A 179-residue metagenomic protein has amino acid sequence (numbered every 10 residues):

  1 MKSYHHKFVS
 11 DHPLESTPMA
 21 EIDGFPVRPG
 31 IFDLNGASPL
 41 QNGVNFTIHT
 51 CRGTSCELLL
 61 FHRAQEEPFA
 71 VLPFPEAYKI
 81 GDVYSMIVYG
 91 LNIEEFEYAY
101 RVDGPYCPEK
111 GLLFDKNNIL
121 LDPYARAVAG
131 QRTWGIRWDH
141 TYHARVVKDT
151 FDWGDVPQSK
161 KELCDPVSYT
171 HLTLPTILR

Functional and structural regions predicted by a protein language model:
Y4-R52, R132-H140, Q158-K161: Non-catalytic, glycine-rich low-complexity segments
I48, Y100, H171: Conserved, mostly hydrophobic/aromatic
C51-E94, D103-D122: Aromatic- and glycine-rich beta-strand/loop motifs that create alpha-glucan
V102-V156: Core domains of carbohydrate- and sulfate-ester-processing enzymes
V156-Y169: Aromatic-rich, solvent-exposed beta-strand/loop patch
T170-T176: Conserved small/polar residues in nucleotide/adenosyl-binding loops
